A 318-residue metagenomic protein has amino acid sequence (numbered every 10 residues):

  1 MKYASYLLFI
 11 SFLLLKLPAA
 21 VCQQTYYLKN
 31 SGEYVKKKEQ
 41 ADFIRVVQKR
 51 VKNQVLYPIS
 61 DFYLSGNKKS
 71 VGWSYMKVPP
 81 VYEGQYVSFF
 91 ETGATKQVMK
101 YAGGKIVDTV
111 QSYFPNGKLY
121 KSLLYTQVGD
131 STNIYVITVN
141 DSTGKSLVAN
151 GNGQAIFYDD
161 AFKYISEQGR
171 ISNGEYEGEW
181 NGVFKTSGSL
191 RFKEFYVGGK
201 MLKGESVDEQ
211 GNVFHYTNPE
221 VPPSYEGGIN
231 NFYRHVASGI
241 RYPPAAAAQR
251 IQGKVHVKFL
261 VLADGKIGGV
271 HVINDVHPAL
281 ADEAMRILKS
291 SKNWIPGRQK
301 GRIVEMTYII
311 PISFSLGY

Functional and structural regions predicted by a protein language model:
M1-Y27, V236: Bacterial Sec-dependent N-terminal signal peptides
A20-A248, Q252-R286, S290-I303, I310-Y318: Glycine/tyrosine- and acidic-biased, solvent-exposed loop/turn segments at the edges of beta-strands
